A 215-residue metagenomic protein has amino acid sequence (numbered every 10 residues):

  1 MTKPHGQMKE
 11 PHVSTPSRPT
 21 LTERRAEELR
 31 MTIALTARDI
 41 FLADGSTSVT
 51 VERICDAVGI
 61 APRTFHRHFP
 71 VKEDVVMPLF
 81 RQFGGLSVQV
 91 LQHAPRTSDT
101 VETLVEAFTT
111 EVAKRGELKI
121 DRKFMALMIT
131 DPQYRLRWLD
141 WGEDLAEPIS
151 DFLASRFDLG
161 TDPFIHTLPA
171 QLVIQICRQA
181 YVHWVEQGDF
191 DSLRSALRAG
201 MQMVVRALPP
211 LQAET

Functional and structural regions predicted by a protein language model:
M1-D44, S48-I60, M77, L86: Basic, helix-initiating cap at the start of DNA-binding domains
M1-P16, D189-T215: C-terminal peripheral helix-coil segments that are non-catalytic and often amphipathic
H5, D151, D162-H183, S195-A207: Hydrophobic alpha-helical segments that form the core of small-molecule binding pockets and/or dimer interfaces
F41, T50-V51, K72-F83, V101-L104 (+1 more regions): Amphipathic alpha-helical segments enriched in hydrophobic/aromatic and basic residues that form the DNA-contacting
I60-F69: Short hydrophobic/aromatic patch on the recognition helix
G85-A126: Hydrophobic alpha-helical connector segments
R115, K119, A180-G188: Secondary-structure edge/capping motif, primarily at the C-terminal ends of alpha-helices and the immediately following
P132-F157, T167-Q171: Amphipathic alpha-helical packing segments from all-alpha helical-bundle domains
